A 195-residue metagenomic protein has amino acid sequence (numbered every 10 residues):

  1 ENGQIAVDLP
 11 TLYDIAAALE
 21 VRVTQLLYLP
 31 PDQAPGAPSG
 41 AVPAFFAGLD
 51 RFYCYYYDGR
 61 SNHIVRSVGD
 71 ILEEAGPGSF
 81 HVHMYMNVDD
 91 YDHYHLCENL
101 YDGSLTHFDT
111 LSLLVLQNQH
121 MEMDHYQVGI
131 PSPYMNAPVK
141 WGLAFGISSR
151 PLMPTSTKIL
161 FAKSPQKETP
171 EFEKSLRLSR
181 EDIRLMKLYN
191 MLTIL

Functional and structural regions predicted by a protein language model:
E1-V7: Recognition helix of helix-turn-helix/homeodomain-like DNA-binding domains that insert into the DNA major groove
P10-Q25: DNA major-groove recognition helix of helix-turn-helix/homeodomain DNA-binding modules
Y28-L49: Short, charged recognition helix plus adjacent turn of helix-turn-helix-like nucleic-acid-binding domains
P43-F80, R177-L195: Short, solvent-exposed loop/hinge segments that bridge or flank secondary-structure elements
C54-R60, M84-D90, N118-H120, I147-R150: Short acidic, glycine-rich loop/turn motifs
H63-V68, C97-D102, M123-G129: Short, surface-exposed coil-to-beta transition loops
I71-H120: A contiguous binding-surface segment within folded domains or other stable secondary-structure elements
T106-L195: C-terminal regulatory/effector modules of DNA-binding transcriptional regulators
